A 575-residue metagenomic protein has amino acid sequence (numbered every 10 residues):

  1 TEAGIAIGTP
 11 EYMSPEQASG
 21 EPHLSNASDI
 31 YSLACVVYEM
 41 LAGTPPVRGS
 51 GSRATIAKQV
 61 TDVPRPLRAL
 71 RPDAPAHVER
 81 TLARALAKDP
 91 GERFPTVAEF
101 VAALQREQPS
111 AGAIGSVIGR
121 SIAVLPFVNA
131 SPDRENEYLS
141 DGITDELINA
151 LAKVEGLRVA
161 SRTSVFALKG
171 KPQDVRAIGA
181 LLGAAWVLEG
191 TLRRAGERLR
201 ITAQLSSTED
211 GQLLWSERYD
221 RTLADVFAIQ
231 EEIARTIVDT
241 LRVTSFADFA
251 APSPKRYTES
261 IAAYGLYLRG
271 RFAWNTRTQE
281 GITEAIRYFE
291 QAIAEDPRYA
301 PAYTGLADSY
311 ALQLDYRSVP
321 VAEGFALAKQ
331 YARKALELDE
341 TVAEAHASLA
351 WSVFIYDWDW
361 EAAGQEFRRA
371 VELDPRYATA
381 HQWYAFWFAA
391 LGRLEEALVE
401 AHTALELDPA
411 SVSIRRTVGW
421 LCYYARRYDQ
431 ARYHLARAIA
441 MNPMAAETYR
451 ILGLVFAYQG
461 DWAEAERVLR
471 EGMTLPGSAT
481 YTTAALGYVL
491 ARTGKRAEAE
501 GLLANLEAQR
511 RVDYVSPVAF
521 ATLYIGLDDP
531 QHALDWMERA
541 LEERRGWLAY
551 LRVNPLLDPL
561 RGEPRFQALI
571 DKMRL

Functional and structural regions predicted by a protein language model:
T1-I7: Regulatory activation segment
G8, R53-A54, P64, A113-T482 (+3 more regions): Acidic, proline/glycine-rich low-complexity intrinsically disordered segments
T9-S110: C-terminal lobe helix-coil module of Hanks-type protein kinase domains
M473-T474, E538-E542: TPR/TPR-like (Sel1-like) alpha-helical repeat modules
T480-A485, D513-I525, A549-Y550: Amphipathic alpha-helical protein-interaction segments enriched in hydrophobic
T482-A491, E498-L502: Amphipathic alpha-helical blocks and their helix-capping loop/short-beta junctions
G487, A521, A533, L560 (+1 more regions): Hydrophobic, well-ordered secondary-structure elements that form the walls of internal hydrophobic environments
L551-L575: Terminal, low-structured helical/coil segments at or just beyond the last alpha-helical repeat
